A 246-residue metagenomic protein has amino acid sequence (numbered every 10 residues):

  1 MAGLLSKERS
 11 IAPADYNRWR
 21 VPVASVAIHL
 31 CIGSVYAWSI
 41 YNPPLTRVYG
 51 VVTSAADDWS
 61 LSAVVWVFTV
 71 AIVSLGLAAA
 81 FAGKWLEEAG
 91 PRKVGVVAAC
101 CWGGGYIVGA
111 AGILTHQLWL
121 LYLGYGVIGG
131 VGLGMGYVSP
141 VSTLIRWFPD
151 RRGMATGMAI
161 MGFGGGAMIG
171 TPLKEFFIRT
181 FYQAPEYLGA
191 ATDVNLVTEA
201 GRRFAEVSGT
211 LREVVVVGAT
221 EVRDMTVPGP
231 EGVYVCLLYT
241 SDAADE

Functional and structural regions predicted by a protein language model:
A2-A27: Cytosolic juxtamembrane N-terminal segment immediately preceding the first transmembrane helix of multi-pass
L45, M135-F148: Intracellular juxtamembrane helix-capping segments at the cytosolic ends of symmetry-related transmembrane helices
W66-G83: Central cavity-lining transmembrane alpha-helices of secondary-active solute carriers, predominantly the Major
A79-A99: Conserved MFS/SLC helix-loop-helix module at the cytosolic interface between two early adjacent transmembrane helices
C101-L114: C-terminal ends and interior cores of transmembrane alpha-helices in multi-pass membrane transporters/permeases
L118-G134: Hydrophobic core of transmembrane alpha-helices in multi-pass small-molecule transporters, especially MFS/SLC-type
M161-Y187: A gly/Pro-rich, aromatic-decorated transmembrane alpha-helix motif that marks the paired, flexible gating helices
Y239-A244: Conserved small/polar residues in nucleotide/adenosyl-binding loops
